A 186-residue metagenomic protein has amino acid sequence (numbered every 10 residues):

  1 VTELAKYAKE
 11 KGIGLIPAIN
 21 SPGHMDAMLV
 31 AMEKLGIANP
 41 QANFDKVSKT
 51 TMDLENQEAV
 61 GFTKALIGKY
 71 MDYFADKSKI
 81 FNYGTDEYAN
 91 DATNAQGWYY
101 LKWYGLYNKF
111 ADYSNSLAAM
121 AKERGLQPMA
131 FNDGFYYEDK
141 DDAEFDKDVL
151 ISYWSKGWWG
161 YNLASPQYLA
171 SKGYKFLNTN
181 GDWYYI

Functional and structural regions predicted by a protein language model:
V1-A130: Substrate-binding cleft of carbohydrate-active enzyme catalytic domains
Y88-D91, Q96-I186: Catalytic-core regions of glycoside hydrolase
